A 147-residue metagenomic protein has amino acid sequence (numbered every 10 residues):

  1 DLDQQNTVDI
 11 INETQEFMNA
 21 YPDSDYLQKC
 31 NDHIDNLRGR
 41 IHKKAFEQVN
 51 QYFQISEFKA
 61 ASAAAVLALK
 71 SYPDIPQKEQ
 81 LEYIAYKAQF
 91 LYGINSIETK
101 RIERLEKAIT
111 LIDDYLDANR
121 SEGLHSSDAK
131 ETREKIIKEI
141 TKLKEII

Functional and structural regions predicted by a protein language model:
D1, Q15-D32, N36-R40, A68-E79 (+2 more regions): Short solvent-exposed coil/turn linkers within tandem alpha-helical repeat scaffolds
D1-L2, D35-H42, Q54-E57, P76 (+3 more regions): Short coil/turn linking the two alpha-helices of tandem helical-hairpin repeats
D1-Q15, K44-S56, L91-L111: Short coil/linker segments at helix-helix boundaries
Q4, V8-I11, Q28-N31, S62 (+5 more regions): Conserved positions within tetratricopeptide repeat
Q5-V8, D25, Q48-Q51, F58-A60 (+2 more regions): Long, charged/polar, soluble alpha-helical segments
D32, G39, F46, F53 (+2 more regions): TPR/TPR-like alpha-solenoid signature
K59-A63, S71, E79-Y83, F90-L91 (+4 more regions): Eukaryotic alpha-helical solenoid repeat scaffolds
K100-I147: Hydrophilic extracytoplasmic domains
